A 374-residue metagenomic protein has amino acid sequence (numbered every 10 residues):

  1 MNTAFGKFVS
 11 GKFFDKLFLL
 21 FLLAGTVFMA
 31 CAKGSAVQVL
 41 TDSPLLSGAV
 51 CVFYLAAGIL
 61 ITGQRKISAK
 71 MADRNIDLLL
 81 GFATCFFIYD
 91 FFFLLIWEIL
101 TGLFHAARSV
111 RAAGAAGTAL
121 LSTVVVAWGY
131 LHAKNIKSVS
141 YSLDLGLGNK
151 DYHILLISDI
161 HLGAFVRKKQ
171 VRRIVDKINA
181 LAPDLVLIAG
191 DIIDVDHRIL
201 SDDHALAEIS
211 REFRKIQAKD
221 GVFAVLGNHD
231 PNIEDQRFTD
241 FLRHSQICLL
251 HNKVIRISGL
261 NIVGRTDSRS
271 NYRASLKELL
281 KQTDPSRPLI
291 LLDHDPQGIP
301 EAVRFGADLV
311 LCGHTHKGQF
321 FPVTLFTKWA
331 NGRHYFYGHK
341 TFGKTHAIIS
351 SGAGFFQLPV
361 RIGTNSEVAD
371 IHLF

Functional and structural regions predicted by a protein language model:
M1-K134: Non-catalytic terminal accessory segments
T3-G6, Y130-S140, D203-A205, V254: Short secondary-structure boundary segments
N75-C85, H105-A116, Y141-K150, I174-P183 (+1 more regions): Alpha-helical membrane-embedding segments and immediately adjacent membrane-interface amphipathic helices
S122-G146, A164-K169: Hydrophobic alpha-helical transmembrane segments in integral membrane proteins
D144-F374: Soluble catalytic domains of enzymes that build or remodel membrane lipids, polysaccharides, and related
